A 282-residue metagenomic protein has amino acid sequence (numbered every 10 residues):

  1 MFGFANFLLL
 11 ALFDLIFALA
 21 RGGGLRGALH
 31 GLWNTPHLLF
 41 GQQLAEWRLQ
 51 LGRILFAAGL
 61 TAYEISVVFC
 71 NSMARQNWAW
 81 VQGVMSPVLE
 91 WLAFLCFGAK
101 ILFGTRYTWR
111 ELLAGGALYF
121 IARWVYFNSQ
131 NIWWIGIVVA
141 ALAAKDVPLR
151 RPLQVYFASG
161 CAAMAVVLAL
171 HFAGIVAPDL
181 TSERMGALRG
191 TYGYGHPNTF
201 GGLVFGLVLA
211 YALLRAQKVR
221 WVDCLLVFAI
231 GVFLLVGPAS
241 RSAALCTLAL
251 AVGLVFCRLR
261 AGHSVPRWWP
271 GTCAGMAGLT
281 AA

Functional and structural regions predicted by a protein language model:
M1-K100, L170, L245: N-terminal signal-anchor transmembrane segment
A45-V67, S86-G104, R110-A282: Hydrophobic transmembrane helix bundles of membrane-integrated enzymes that assemble and modify cell-envelope
